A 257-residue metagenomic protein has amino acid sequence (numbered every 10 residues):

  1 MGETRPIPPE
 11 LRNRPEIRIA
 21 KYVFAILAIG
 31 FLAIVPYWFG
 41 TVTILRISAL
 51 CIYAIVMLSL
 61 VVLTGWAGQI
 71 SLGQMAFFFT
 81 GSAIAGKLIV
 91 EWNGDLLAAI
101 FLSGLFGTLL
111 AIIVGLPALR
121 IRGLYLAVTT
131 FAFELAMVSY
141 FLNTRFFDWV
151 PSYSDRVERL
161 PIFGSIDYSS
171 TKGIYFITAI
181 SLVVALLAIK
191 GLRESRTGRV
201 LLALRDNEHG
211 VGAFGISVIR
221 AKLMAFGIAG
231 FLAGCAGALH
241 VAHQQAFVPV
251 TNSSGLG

Functional and structural regions predicted by a protein language model:
M1-G257: Transmembrane alpha-helices and adjacent helix-loop boundaries
